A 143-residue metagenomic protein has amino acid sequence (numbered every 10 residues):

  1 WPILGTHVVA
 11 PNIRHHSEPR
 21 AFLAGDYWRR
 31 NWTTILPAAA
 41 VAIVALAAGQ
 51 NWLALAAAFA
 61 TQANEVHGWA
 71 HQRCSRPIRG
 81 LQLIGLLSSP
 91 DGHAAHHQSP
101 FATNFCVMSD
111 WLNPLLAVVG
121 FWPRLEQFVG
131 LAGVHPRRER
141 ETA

Functional and structural regions predicted by a protein language model:
W1-P136: Membrane-embedded catalytic scaffold of the fatty acid hydroxylase/desaturase
R137-A143: Cytosolic-facing loops and C-terminal tails of multi-pass membrane proteins
